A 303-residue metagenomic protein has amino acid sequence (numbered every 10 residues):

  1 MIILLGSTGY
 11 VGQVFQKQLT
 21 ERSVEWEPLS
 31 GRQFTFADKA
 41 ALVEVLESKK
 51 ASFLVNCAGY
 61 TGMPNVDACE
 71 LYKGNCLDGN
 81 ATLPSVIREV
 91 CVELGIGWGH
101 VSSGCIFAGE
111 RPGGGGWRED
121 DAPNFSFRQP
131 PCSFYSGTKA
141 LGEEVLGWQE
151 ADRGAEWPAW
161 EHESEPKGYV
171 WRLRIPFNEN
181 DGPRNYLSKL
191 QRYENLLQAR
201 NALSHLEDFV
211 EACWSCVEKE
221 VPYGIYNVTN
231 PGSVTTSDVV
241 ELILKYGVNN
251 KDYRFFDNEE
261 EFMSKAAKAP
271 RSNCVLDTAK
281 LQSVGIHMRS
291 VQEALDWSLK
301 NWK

Functional and structural regions predicted by a protein language model:
M1-R22: N-terminal Rossmann NAD(P)H-binding glycine-rich loop of SDR-like oxidoreductase domains
V14, A212-K268: Mid/C-terminal beta-alpha module of Rossmann-like enzyme folds, strongest in SDR-family dehydrogenases/epimerases
T20, V24-V45: Adenosine-cofactor binding site in Rossmann-like domains, unifying the SAM/SAH pocket of S-adenosylmethionine-dependent
F36-A81, V92: NAD(P)H-binding glycine-rich loop region in Rossmannoid oxidoreductase-like domains and their noncatalytic homologs
L71-G74, D78, T82-L83, I106-W171: Catalytic helix-loop patch of NAD(P)-dependent Rossmann-fold dehydrogenases
P112, A140, R153, W157 (+5 more regions): Glycine/proline-rich active-site loop of Rossmann-fold NAD(P)-dependent oxidoreductases
F125-Q129, G168-V170, R174-P176, P183-D208: A conserved pocket-lining segment of Rossmann-fold NAD(P)-dependent short-chain dehydrogenase/reductase
T235-E241, E259-W302: Conserved C-terminal active-site "lid" loop/helix of NAD(P)H-dependent oxidoreductases that clamps the redox cofactor
